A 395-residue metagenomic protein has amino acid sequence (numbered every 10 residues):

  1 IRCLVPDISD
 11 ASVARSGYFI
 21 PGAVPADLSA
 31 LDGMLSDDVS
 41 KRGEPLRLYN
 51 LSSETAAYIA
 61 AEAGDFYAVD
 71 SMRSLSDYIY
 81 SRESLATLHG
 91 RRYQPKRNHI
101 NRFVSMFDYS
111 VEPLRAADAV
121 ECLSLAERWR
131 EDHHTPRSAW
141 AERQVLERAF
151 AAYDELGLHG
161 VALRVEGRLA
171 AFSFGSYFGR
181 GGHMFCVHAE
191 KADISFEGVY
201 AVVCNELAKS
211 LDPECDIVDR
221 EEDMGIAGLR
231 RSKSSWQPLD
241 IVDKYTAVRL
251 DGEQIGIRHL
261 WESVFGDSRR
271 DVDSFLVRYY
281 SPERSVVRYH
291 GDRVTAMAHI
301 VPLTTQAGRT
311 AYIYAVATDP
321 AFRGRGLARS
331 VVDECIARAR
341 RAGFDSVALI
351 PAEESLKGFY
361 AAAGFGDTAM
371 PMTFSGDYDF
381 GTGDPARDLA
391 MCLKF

Functional and structural regions predicted by a protein language model:
I1-T55, V165-I194, G256-G266, V272-R325: Conserved donor-binding loop and adjoining core beta-sheet/short helix segment in diverse acyl/aminoacyl transferases
A26-D37, F196-K209, T318, G324-A339 (+1 more regions): Conserved acetyl-CoA-binding loop-helix of GNAT-fold acetyltransferases
K41-S52, D212-E221, V332, A339-A352: Conserved GNAT acetyl-CoA-binding A-motif
T55-V69, N98, M224-I241, R329 (+3 more regions): Conserved active-site alpha-helix within GNAT-family acetyltransferase domains
D70-Y78, L239-L250, I350, G366-D379: Conserved catalytic-core motifs of GNAT/GCN5-like acyltransferases
H89-V145, R249-P302, G308-Y312, T368-F395: Short amphipathic alpha-helix that is part of the acyltransferase structural core
Q144-R164, L169-D243: Accessory, usually C-terminal, subdomains that scaffold auxiliary metal cofactors
F322-R325, R329-F395: Contiguous mid-protein beta-loop-alpha structural module that forms a pocket-lining wall or clamp of enzyme active
